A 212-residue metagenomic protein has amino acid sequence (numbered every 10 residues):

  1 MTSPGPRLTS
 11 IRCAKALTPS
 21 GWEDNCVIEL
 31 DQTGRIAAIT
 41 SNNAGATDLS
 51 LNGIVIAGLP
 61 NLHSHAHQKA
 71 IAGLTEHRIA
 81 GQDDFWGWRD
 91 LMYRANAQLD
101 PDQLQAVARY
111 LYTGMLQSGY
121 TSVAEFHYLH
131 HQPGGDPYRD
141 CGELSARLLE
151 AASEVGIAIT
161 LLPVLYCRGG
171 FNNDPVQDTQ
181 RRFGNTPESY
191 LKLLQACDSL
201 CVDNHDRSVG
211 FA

Functional and structural regions predicted by a protein language model:
M1-A44, I54-V55: N-terminal metal-binding scaffold of metallo-dependent hydrolase/deaminase domains
A14, G34, N52, H63 (+3 more regions): Divalent metal-coordination and catalytic microenvironments
N52-V55, R109: Short hydrophobic "helix-edge" motifs at membrane interfaces and signal-peptide entry regions
A57-I71: Histidine-centered catalytic micro-motifs
A70-A106, Q132-C141, R168-P187: Active-site gating loops and adjacent loop-to-helix segments of metal-dependent hydrolytic enzymes
R78-G87, Q117, S122, I157-L161: Short coil-to-beta-strand
A106-E125: Small-aliphatic-rich amphipathic alpha-helix that forms the alpha element of a beta-alpha
H131-A212: Metal-coordinating catalytic core of metallo-dependent amide/deamination hydrolases
